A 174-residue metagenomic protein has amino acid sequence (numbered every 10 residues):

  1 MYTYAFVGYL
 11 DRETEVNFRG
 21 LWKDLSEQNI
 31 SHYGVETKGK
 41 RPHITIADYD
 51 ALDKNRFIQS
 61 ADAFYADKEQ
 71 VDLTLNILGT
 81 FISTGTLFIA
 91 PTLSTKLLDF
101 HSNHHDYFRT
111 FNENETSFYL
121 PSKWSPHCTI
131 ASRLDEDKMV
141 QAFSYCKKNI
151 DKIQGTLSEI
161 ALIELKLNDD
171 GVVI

Functional and structural regions predicted by a protein language model:
M1-D72, T95-Q154, D169-I174: Basic, often amphipathic N-terminal segments
D48, A90, E164: Pocket-edge structural micro-motifs
N76-S83, L157-D170: Glycine-rich beta-strand-turn "strand-cap" elements at beta-sheet edges
G79-I82, L93, F108: Generic hydrophobic/packing signal
I82-T84, K123-W124: Acidic/polar active-site rim loop that often engages polyanionic ligands
L87-L93: Short histidine-centered catalytic/ligand-binding loop motif
